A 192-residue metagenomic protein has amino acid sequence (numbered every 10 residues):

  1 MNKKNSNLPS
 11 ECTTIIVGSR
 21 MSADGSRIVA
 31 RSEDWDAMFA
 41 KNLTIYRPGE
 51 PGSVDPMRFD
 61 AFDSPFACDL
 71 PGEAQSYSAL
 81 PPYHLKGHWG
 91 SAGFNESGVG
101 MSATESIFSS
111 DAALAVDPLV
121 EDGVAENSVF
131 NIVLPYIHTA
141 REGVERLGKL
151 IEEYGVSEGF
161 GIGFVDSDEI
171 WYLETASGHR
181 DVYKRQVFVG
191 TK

Functional and structural regions predicted by a protein language model:
N2-A125, R146-K192: A contiguous strand-loop segment
A115-L119, V129-Y136: Second-shell loop/turn segments in exported
N127-S128, R141: A structural signal for well-ordered alpha-helical segments within the folded catalytic domains of diverse enzymes
F130-N131, V144, G148: Extracytoplasmic/secreted envelope proteins and their assembly/folding machinery, especially bacterial periplasmic
Y136-E142: Short, charged, surface-exposed loops that flank catalytic or proteolytic processing sites
